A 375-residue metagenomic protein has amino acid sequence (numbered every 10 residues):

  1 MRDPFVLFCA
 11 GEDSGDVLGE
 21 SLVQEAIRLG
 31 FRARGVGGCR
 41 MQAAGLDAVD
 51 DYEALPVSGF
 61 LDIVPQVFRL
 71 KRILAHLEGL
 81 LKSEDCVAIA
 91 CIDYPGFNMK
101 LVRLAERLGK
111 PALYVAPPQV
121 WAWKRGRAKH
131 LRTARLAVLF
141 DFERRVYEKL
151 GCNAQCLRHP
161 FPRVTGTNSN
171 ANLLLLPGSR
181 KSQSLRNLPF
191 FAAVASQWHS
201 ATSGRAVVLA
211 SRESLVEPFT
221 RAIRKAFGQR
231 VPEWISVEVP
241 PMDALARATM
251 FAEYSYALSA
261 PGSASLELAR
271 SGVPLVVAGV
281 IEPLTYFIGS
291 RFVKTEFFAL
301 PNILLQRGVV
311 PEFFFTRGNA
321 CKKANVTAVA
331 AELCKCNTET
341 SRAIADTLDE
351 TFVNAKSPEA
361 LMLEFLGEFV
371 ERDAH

Functional and structural regions predicted by a protein language model:
P4-T167, L174-F190, Q197, A201 (+5 more regions): Active-site and donor-binding regions of nucleotide-sugar-utilizing enzymes
L46-D47, R186, P218-R221, A269-R270 (+1 more regions): Short, well-ordered secondary-structure micro-motifs
L55-A75, G79, M99-R103, R107 (+1 more regions): Alpha-helical membrane-targeting segments
I73-L77, L81, L101, F191-A195 (+4 more regions): Generic hydrophobic alpha-helical segments
A210: Contiguous mid-protein beta-loop-alpha structural module that forms a pocket-lining wall or clamp of enzyme active
M242-F292: A donor-sugar binding/catalytic signature common to diverse glycosyltransferases and related nucleotide-sugar
E296-L361: Leloir-type glycosyltransferase catalytic cores
N354-H375: C-terminal alpha-helical cap of glycosyltransferases
